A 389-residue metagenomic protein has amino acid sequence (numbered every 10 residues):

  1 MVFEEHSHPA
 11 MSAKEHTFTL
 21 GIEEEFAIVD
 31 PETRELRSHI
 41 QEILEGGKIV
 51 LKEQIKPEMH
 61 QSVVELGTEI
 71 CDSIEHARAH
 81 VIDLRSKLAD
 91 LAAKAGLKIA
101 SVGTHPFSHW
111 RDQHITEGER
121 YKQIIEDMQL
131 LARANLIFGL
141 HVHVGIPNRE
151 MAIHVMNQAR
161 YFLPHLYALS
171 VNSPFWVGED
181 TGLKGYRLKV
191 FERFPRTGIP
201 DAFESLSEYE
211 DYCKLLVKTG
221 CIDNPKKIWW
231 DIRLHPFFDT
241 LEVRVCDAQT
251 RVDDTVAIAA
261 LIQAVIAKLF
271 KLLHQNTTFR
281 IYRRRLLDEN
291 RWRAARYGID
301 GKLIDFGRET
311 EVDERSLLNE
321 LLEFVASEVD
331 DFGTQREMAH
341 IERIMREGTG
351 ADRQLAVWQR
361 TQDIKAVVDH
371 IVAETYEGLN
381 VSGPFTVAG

Functional and structural regions predicted by a protein language model:
V2-A95, I124, F191-G389: C-terminal accessory/tail domains of diverse enzymes
Q54-M59, A92-H105, L130-I137: Short, flexible active-site-proximal loops enriched in glycine and acidic residues
V81, G118-I125, I146-Y167, T250-I266: Helical (often loop-to-helix) elements that flank the catalytic cores of nucleotide-handling enzymes
G96-Q113, V177-T181: Short, glycine/charge-rich beta-strand/loop segments that flank catalytic centers and engage negatively charged groups
G118-G139, A202: Acidic, His- and aromatic-enriched active-site or binding-groove loops in soluble protein domains that engage sugars
N135-I137, E150, P236-T240: Coil-to-beta-strand transition motifs
V142: An acidic/histidine-cluster motif and surrounding catalytic segment that typifies divalent-metal-assisted enzyme active
N148, M156-F203: An exposed, glycine/acidic-rich loop-and-rim segment of catalytic or binding clefts
